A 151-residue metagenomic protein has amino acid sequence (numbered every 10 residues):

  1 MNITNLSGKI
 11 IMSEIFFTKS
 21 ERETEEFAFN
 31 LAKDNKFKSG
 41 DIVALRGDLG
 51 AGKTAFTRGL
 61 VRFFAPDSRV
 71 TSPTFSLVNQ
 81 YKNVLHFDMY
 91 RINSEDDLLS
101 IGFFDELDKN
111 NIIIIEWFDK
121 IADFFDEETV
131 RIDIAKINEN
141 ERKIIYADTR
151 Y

Functional and structural regions predicted by a protein language model:
N2, L6, E14, R62 (+2 more regions): Short phosphate-coordinating micro-motif centered on Lys-Gly-acidic
G8-N30: N-terminal pre-Walker A segment at the start of P-loop NTPase domains
K33-S39: Phosphate-binding P-loop
I42-A44: Short hydrophobic/aromatic beta-strand immediately N-terminal to the Walker A/P-loop
R46-D48: P-loop (Walker A) phosphate-binding loop of NTP-binding proteins
K53: Conserved lysine of the Walker
P66-Y81: Short beta-strand-centered segment that lines the nucleotide-binding/catalytic pocket of NTP-utilizing
Q80-E106: Mid-chain, well-packed structural core segment of small domains
